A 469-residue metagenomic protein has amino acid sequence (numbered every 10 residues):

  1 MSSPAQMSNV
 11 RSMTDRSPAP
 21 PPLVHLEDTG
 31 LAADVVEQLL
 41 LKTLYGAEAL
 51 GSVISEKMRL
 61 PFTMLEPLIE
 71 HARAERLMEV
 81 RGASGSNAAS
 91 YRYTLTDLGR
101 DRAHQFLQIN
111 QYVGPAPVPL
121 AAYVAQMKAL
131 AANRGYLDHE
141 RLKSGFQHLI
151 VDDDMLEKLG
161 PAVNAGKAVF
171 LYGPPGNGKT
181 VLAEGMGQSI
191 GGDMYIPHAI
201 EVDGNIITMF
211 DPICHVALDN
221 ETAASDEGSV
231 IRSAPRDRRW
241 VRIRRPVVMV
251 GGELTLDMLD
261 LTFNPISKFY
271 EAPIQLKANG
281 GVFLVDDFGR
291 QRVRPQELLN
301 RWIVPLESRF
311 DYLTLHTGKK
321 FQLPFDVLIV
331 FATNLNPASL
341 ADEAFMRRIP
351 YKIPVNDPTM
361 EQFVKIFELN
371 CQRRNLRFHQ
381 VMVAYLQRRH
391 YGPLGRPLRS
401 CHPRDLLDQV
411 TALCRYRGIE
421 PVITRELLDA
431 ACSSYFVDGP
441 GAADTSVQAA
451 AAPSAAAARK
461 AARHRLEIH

Functional and structural regions predicted by a protein language model:
E27, N87-D138, F436-V447: Short, amphipathic alpha-helical interaction segments positioned at domain boundaries
G46-K57: Short acidic, hydrophobic short linear motifs in intrinsically disordered regions
R59-A74: Short amphipathic alpha-helical interaction segments
K128-L156, L376, P393-L394: Dynamic helix-loop-helix/coil hinge segments at AAA+ ATPase domain boundaries and subdomain interfaces
Q147-F331, G395: Conserved ASCE/P-loop NTPase catalytic core
A338, V355-P403, Y416-P421: Conserved C-terminal "switch" segment of AAA+ ATPases
A341-D357: A short helix-turn-beta junction within AAA+ P-loop NTPase domains corresponding to the substrate/partner-engaging
T424-H469: C-terminal engagement/docking regions of AAA+ P-loop ATPases
